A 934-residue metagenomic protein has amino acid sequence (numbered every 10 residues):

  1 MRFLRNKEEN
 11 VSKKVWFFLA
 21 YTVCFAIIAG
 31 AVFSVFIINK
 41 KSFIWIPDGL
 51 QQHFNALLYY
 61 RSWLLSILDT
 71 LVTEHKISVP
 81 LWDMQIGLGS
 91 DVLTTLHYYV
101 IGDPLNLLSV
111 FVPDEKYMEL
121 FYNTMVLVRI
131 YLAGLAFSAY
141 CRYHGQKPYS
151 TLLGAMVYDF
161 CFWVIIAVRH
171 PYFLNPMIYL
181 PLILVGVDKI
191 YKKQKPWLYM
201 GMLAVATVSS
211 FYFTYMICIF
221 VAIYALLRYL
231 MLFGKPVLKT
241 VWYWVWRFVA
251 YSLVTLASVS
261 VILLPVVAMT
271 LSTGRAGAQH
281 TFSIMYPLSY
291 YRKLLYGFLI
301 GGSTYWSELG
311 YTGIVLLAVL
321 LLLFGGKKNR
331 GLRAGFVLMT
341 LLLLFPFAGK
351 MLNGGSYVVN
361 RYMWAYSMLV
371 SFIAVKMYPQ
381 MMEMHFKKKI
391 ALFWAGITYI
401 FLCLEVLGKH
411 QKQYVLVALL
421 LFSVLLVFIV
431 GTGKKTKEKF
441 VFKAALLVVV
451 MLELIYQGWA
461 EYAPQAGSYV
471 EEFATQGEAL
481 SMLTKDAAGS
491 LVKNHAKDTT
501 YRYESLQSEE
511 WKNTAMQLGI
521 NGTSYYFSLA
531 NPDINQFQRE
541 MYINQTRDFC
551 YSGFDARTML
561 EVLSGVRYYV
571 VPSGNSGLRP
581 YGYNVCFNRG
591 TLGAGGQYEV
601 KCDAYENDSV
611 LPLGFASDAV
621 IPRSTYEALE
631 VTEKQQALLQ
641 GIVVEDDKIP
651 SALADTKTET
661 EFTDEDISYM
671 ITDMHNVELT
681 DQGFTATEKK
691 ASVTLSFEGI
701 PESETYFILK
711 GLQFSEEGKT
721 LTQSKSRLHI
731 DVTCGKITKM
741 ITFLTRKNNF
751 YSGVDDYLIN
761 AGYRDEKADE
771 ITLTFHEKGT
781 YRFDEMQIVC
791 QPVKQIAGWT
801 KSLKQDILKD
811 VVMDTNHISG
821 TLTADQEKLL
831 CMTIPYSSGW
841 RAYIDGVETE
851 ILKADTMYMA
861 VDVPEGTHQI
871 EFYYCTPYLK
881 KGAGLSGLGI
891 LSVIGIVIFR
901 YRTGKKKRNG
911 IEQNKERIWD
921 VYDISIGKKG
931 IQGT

Functional and structural regions predicted by a protein language model:
F3-N6, N10-T94, Y469-K512, M516: Hydrophobic alpha-helical membrane-insertion signals
E9-V11, T658-I926: Active-site-proximal, structured, solvent-exposed surfaces of multi-pass membrane proteins that position macromolecular
I28-F137, M156-M177, M216, T270-R275 (+3 more regions): Membrane-interface coil-to-helix junctions
Q51-T70, P104, W244-G335, M339-N360 (+2 more regions): Periplasmic/ER-lumenal interhelical loops and adjacent helix-loop junctions in multi-pass membrane proteins
I86-S90, T94-Y98, V450-Q476, L491-L563 (+7 more regions): Extracytoplasmic/lumenal acceptor-recognition loop(s) of multi-pass membrane glycoenzymes
L107-F111, L135, L518-H675, D681-T687 (+3 more regions): A cross-kingdom signal targeting lumenal/periplasmic-facing segments of multi-pass membrane and secretory-pathway
L127-Y143, P148-L232, W244-V267, S272 (+2 more regions): Membrane-embedded helix bundles of polyisoprenyl
Q194, F213, G331-F347, M351-S481 (+2 more regions): Contiguous transmembrane helix-bundle modules in multi-pass membrane proteins
